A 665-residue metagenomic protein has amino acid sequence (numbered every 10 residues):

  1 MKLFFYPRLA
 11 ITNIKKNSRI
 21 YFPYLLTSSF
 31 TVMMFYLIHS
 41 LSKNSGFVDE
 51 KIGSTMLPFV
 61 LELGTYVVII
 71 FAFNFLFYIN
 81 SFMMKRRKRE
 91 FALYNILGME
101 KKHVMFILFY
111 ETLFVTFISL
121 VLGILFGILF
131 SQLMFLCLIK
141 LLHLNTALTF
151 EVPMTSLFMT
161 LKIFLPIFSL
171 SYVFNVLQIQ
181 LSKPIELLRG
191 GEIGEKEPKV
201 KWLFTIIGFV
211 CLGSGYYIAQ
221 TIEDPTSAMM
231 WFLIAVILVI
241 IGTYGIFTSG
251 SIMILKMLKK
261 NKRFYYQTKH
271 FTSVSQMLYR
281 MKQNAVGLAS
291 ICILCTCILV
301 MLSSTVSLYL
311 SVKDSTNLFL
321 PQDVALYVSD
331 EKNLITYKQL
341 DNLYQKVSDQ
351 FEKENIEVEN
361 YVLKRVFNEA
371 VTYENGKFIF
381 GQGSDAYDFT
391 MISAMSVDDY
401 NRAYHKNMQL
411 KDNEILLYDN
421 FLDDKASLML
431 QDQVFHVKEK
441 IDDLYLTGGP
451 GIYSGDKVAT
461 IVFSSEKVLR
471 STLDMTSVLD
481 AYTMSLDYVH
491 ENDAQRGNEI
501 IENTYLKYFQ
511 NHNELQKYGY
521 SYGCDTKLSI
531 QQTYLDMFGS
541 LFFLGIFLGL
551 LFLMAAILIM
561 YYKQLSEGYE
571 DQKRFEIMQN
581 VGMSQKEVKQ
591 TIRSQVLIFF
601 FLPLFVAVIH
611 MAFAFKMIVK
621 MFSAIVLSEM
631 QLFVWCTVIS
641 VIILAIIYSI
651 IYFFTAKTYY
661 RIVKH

Functional and structural regions predicted by a protein language model:
M1-V32, E197-W202, C211, F247-C295 (+1 more regions): N-terminal Sec/SRP start-transfer signal
L3-R8, L181-E195, Y569-E570, Y660-H665: Short cytosolic juxtamembrane segments of multi-pass membrane proteins
P7-I11, M105-F106, Y110, F158 (+9 more regions): Alpha-helical membrane-protein architecture signal
R19-G46, M56-A92, T112-F126, I206-I207 (+5 more regions): Hydrophobic alpha-helical transmembrane segments of multi-pass inner-membrane transport and secretion
S40-K51, T55, I124-S156, G213-M230 (+1 more regions): Short helix-loop junctions at transmembrane helix boundaries
F114-L258: Hydrophobic alpha-helical segments
S315-M554: Basic-flanked hydrophobic alpha-helices used for secretion and membrane insertion
